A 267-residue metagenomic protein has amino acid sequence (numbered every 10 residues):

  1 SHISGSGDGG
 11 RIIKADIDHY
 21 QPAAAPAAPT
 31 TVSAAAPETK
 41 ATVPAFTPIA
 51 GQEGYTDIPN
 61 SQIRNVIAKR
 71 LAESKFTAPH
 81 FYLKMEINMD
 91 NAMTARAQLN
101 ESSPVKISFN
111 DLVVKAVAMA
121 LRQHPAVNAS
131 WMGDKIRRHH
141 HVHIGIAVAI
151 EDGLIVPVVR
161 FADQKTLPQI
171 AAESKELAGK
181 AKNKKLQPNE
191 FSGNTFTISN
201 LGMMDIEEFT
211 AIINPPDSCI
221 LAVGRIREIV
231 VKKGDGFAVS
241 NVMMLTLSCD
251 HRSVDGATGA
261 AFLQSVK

Functional and structural regions predicted by a protein language model:
D8-R11, A15-D16, P26-K267: C-terminal catalytic/motor cores of large multi-domain enzyme assemblies
Y20-Q21: Periplasmic polypeptide-binding modules associated with outer-membrane biogenesis and secretion
